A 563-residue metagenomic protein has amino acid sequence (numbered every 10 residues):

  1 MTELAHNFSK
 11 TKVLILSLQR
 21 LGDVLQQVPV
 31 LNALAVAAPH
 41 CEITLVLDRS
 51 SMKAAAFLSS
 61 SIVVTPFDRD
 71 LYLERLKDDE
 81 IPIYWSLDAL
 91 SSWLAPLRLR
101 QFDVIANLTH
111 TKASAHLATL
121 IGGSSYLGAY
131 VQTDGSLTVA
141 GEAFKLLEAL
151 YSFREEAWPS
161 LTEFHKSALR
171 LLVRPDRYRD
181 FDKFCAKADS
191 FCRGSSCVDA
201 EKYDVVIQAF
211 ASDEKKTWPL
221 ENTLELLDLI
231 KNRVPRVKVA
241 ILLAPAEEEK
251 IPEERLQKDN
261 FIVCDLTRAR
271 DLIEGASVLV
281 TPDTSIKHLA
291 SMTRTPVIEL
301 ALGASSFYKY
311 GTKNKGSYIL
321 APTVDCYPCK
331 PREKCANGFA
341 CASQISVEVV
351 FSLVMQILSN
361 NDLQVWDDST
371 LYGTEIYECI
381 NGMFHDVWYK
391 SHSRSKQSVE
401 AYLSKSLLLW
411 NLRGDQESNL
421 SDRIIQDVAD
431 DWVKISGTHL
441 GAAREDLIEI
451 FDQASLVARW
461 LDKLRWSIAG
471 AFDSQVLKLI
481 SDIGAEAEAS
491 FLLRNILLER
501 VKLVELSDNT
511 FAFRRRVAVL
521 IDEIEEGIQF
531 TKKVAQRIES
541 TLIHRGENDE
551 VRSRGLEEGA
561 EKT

Functional and structural regions predicted by a protein language model:
M1-T563: Catalytic machinery of carbohydrate-active enzymes, primarily nucleotide-sugar-dependent glycosyltransferases
